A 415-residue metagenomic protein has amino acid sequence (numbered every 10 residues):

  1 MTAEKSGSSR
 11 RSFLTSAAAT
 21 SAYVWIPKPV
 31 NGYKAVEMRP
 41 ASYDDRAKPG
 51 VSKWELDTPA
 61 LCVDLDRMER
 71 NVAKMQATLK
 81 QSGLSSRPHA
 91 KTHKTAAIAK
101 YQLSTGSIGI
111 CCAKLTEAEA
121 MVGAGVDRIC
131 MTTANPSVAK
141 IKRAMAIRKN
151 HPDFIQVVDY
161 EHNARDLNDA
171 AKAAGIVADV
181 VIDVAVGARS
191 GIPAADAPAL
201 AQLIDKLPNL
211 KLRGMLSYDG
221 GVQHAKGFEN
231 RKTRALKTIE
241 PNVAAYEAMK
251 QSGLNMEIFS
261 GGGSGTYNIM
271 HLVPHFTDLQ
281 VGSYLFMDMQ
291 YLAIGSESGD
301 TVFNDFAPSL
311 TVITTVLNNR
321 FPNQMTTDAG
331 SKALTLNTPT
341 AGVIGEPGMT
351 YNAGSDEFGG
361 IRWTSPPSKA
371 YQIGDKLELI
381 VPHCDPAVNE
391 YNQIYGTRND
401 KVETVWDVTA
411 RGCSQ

Functional and structural regions predicted by a protein language model:
T2-S21: N-terminal secretory signal peptides and thylakoid transit peptides that target proteins across membranes
K5, K172-V177, A185-S296: Active-site loop/helix belt of alpha/beta enzymes
W25-K74, T78: C-terminal segment of N-terminal export signals and the immediately downstream linker at the start of the mature
K53-D64, R128-M131, M145-Q156, K226-L236 (+1 more regions): Glycine-rich tight-turn/loop motif centered on a GG-T
E55, A60-D64, E69-Q81, H93-T105 (+1 more regions): N-terminal capping/small domains of soluble enzymes
M68, K91, M121, I182 (+5 more regions): Conserved, mostly hydrophobic/aromatic
H89-H224: Active-site-proximal beta-alpha core segment in soluble small-molecule metabolic enzymes
L236-Q415: Active-site anion/phosphate-binding pocket segments in diverse small-molecule metabolic enzymes
